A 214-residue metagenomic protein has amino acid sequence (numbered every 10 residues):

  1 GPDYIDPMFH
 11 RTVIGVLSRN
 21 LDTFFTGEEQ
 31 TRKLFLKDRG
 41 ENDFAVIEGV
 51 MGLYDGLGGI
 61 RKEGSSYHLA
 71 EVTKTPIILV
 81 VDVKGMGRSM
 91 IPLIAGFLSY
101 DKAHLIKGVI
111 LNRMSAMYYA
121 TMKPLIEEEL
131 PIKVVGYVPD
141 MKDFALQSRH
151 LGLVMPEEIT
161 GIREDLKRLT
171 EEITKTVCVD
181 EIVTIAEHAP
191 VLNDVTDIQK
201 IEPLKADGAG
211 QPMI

Functional and structural regions predicted by a protein language model:
G1-T73, V81-G108, A116-T121: ATP-dependent carboxylate-amine ligase catalytic core
D43-F44, G208-G210: Nucleotide phosphate-binding/pyrophosphate-handling subdomain across enzymes that bind or process nucleotide phosphates
I77-V80, V135-Y137: Short hydrophobic alpha-helical runs that function as membrane-insertion/retention elements
G87-D207: Internal gly/pro-rich beta-alpha loop/helix module that stabilizes soluble enzyme cofactors or their anionic handles
P212-I214: Phosphate-binding active sites in nucleotide-utilizing proteins
